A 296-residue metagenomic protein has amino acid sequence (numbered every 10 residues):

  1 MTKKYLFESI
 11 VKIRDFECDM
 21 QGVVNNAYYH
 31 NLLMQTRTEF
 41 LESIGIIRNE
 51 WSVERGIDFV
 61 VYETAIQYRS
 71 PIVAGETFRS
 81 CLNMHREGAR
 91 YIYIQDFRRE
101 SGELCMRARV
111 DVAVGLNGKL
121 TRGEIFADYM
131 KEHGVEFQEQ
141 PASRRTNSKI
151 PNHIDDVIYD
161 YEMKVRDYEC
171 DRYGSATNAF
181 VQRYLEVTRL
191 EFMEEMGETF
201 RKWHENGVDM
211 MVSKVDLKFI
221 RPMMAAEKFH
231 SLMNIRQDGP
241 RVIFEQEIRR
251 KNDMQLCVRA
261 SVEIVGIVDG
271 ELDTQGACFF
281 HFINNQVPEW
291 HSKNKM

Functional and structural regions predicted by a protein language model:
M1-F40, Q140-E198: Catalytic strand-loop segment that frames the active site of acyl-thioester-processing enzymes
M1-R69, V73-G75, E194, D273-M296: Hydrophobic, helix-prone linear segments
F7-S9, Y68-T77, C81-P151, F219 (+2 more regions): HotDog/MaoC-like acyl-thioester-processing domains
E8, V61-E63, I92, D160 (+2 more regions): Short coil/loop residues immediately preceding or within conserved phosphate-binding loops of NTP-utilizing enzyme
G45, G197, I264: Short, small-residue-rich loop/turn micro-motifs
R55, V60-T64, E76-S80, M211-V215 (+1 more regions): A generic structural signal for short beta-strands and their flanking turns/coil linkers
Y168-V258: Structured core of small recognition/catalytic domains
